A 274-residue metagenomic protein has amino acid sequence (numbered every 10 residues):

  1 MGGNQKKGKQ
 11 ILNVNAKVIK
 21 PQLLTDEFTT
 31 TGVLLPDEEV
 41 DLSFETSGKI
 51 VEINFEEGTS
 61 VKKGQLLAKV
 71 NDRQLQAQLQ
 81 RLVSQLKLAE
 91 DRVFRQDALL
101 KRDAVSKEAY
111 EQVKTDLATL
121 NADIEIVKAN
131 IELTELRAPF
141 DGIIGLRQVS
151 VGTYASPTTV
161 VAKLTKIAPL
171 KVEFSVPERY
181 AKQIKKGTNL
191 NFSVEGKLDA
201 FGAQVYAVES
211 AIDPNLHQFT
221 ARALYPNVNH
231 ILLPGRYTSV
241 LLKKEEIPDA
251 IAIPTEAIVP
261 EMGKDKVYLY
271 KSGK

Functional and structural regions predicted by a protein language model:
M1-K7, D265-K274: Short alpha-helical boundary/capping segments at helix-coil junctions
M1-T31, Q183-F192, D249-I251: Acidic, gly/proline-rich low-complexity N-terminal segments at the extreme N terminus
V18-P21, P36, E52, K69 (+6 more regions): A residue-level detector for short acidic-glycine micro-motifs
P21, F44, F55, D72 (+7 more regions): Short, conserved catalytic or interaction motifs in soluble domains
T25-F44, A122-P139, L164, V172 (+2 more regions): Short beta-strand-turn/beta-hairpin segments enriched in glycine/proline and small hydrophobics that form edge-strand
V33, S47, V51-N54, S60-L66 (+3 more regions): Surface-exposed patches in structured soluble domains
Q74-A129, R147-S150, V172, L216 (+1 more regions): Alpha-helical coiled-coil segments
G145-L146, V194, L198-K266: Structural microfeature recognizing short secondary-structure transition sites
